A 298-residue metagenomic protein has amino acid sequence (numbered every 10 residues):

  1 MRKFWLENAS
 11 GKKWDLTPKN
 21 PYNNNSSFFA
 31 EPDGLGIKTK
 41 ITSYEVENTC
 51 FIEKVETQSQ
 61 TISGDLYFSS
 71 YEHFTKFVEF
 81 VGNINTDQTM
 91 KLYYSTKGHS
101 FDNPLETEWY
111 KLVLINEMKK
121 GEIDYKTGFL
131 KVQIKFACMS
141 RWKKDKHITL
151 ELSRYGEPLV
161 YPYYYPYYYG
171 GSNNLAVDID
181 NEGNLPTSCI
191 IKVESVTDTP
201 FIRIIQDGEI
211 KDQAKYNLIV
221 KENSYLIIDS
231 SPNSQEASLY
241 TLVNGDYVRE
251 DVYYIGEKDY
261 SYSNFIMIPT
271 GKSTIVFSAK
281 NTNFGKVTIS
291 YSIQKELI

Functional and structural regions predicted by a protein language model:
M1-I41: Polar/acidic, low-complexity leader/linker segments enriched in S/T/G and N/D
F29, Y93-H147: Short beta-strand and beta-hairpin "edge-sheet" elements
S43, E47-F74, T127-W142, S273: Oligomerization/assembly interface segments of phage tail-like spikes and tubes
V55-K97, Y110: Compositionally biased, low-complexity regions
T57-T61, D87, T127-K131, S172 (+2 more regions): A general secondary-structure signal for short beta-strands and their flanking turns/coil in non-transmembrane regions
K76-N83, T127-K131, I148-L152: "Short basic amphipathic alpha-helical interaction patches in structured regions
Q88-D102, R203-Q206, T274-S278: Short conserved beta-strand and strand-loop elements enriched in small hydrophobics with frequent Asp/Gly
E151-I298: Intrinsically disordered, low-complexity segments enriched in serine, threonine, and glycine
